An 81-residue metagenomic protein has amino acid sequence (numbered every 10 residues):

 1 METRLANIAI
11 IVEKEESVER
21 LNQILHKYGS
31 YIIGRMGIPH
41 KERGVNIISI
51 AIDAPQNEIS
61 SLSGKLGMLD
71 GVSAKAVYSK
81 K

Functional and structural regions predicted by a protein language model:
M1-K81: Long, contiguous binding/interaction regions
